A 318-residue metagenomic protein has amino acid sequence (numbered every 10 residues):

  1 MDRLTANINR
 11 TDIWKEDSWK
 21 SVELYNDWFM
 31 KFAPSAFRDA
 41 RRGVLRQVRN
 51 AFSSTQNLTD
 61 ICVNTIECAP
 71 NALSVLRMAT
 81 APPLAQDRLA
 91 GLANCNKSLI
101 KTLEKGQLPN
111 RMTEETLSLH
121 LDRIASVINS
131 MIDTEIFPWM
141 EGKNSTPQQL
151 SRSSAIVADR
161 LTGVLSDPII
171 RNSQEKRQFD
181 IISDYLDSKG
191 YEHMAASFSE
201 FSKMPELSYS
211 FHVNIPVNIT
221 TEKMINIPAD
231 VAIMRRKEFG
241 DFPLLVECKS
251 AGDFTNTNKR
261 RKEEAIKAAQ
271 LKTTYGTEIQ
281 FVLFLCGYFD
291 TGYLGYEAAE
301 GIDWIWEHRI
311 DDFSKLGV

Functional and structural regions predicted by a protein language model:
M1-I156, R160-I169, K176: Nuclease-adjacent, charged terminal/linker segments that flank catalytic cores
K20-E23, A40-Q56, I182, L186 (+4 more regions): Generic hydrophobic secondary-structure signal
P34, R38-R46, L58-C62, S126 (+7 more regions): Generic detector of bulky aromatic hydrophobic side chains
K101-D122, V157-D159, S188-M204, I225-R235 (+1 more regions): Short, charge-rich amphipathic segments
T134-I136, S183, R261: A generic alpha-helix preference that emphasizes hydrophobic side chains
L161-N218: Acidic-basic catalytic patches of nuclease active cores, encompassing PD-(D/E)XK and other metal-cofactor nuclease
F198-V318: Catalytic core segments in nucleotide and nucleic-acid processing enzymes
